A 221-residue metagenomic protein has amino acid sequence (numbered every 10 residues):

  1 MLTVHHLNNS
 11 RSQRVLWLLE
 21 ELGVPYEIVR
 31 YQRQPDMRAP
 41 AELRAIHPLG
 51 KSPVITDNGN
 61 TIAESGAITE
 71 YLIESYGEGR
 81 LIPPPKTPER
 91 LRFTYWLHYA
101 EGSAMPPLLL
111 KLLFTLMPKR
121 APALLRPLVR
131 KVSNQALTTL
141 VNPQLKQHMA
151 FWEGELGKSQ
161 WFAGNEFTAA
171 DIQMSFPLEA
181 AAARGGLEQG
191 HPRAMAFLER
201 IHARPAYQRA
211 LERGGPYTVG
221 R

Functional and structural regions predicted by a protein language model:
M1-Q135: GST-like domain detector, emphasizing the conserved glutathione-binding G-site in the N-terminal thioredoxin-like
Q32, A169, G214: Short, solvent-exposed turn/loop segments enriched in Gly/Ser/Thr/Pro and often Arg
D36, T218-V219: Generic structural signal for helix capping and beta-alpha/helix-loop junctions
A67, R193, A206: Residue-level recognition of oxygen-bearing side chains
G79-P84, P106-L108, W161-N165, Q189-G190 (+2 more regions): Short, hydrophobic secondary-structure boundary micro-motifs
A100-A203: GST-like fold's C-terminal all-alpha helical module
R204, G214-Y217: A short, acidic, flexible beta-alpha connecting loop/helix-capping segment that sits on the rim of active
